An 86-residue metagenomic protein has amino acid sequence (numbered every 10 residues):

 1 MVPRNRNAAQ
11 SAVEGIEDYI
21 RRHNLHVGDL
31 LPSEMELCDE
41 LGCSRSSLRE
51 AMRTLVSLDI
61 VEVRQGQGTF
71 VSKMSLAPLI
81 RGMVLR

Functional and structural regions predicted by a protein language model:
M1-R86: Short linear motifs at protein or domain termini
